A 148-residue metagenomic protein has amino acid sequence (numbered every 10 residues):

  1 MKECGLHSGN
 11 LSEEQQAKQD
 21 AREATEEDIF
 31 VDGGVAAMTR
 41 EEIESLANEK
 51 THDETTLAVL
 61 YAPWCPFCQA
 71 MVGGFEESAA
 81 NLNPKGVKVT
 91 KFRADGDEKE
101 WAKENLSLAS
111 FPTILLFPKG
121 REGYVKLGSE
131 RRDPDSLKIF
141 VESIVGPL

Functional and structural regions predicted by a protein language model:
M1-T55, F117-L148: N-terminal leader/targeting and pre-domain segments
A36, L60, N83-E100: Thiol-based oxidoreductase modules, predominantly thioredoxin-like and allied folds used for disulfide exchange
E42-S45, F75-S78, D97-K103, P112: Eukaryotic intrinsically disordered and solvent-exposed regulatory patches
T56-V59, K88-R93, T113-F117, K126: Beta-strand cores of modular interaction/reader domains in eukaryotic scaffold and signaling proteins, especially PDZ
Y61-W64, S110: Short pre-active-site segment immediately N-terminal to redox-active cysteine/selenocysteine motifs in thiol-based
P66-F67, D97-W101, E122-Y124, P134-D135: Eukaryotic short linear interaction motifs
F67-N83: Typically the conserved alpha-helix immediately C-terminal to a functionally engaged Cys/Sec in thioredoxin-like
E100-F111, L115-G123: Structural alpha/beta surface segment adjacent to cysteine/selenocysteine redox centers across thiol/disulfide enzymes
